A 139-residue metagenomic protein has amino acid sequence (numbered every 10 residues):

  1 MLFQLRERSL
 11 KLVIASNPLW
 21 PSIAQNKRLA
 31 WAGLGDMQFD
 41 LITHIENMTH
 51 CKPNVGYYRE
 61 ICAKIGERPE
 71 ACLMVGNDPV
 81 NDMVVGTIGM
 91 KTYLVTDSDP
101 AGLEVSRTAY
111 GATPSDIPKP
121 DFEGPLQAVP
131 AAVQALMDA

Functional and structural regions predicted by a protein language model:
M1-V13, V55: Short, acidic loop-to-helix structural element flanking the phosphoryl-transfer center in phosphate-processing enzymes
F3, L19-W20, Q25-A139: Asp-based, Mg2+/Mn2+-dependent phosphohydrolase catalytic module
A15-N17: A cross-family glycoside hydrolase active-site/sugar-binding cleft signature
